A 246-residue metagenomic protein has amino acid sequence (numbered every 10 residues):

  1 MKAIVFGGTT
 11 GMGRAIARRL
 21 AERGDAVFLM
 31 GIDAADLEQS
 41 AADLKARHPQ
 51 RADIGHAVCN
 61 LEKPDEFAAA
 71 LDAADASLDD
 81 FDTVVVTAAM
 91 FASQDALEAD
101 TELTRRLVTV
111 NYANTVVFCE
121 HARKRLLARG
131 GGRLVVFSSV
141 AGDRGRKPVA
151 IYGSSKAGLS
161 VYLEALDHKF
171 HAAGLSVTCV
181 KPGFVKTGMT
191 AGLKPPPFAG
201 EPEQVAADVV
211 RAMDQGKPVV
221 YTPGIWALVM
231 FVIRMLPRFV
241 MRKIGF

Functional and structural regions predicted by a protein language model:
T9-T10: Conserved glycine-rich cofactor-binding loop
R23-S40: Conserved glycine-rich Rossmann-like NAD(P)H-binding loop of the short-chain dehydrogenase/reductase
D95-V108: Substrate-binding pocket helix/loop in short-chain dehydrogenase/reductase
L97, R146-A150: Active-site loop immediately N-terminal to the catalytic Tyr-X3-Lys motif of short-chain dehydrogenase/reductase
C119, S155: Active-site helix of classical SDR
S139: Residue(s) in the substrate-gating loop at a strand-loop-helix junction that position the organic substrate next
C179, K194-F231: C-terminal helical subdomain
